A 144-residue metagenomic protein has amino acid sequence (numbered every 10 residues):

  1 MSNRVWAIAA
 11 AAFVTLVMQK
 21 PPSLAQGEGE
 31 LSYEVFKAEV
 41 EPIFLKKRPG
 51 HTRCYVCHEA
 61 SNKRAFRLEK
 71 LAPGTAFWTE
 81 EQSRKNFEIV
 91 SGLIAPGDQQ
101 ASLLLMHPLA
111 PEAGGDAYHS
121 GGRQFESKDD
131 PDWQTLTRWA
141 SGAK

Functional and structural regions predicted by a protein language model:
M1-A9: Bacterial N-terminal signal peptides that target proteins for export
I8-V17: Bacterial N-terminal signal peptides
K20-K144: Aromatic- and Gly/Pro-enriched helix-to-coil junctions and flexible linker segments
